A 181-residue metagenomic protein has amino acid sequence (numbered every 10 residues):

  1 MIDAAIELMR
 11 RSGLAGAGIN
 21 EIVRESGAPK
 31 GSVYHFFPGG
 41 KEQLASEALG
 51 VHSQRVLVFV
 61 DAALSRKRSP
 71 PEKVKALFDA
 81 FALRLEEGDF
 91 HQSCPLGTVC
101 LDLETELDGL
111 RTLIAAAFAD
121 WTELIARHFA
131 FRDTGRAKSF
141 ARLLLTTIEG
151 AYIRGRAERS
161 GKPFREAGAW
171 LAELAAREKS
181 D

Functional and structural regions predicted by a protein language model:
M1-A5, I22, A48-V56, I125: Generic hydrophobic, amphipathic alpha-helix propensity
M1-M9, F81, I148: Short hydrophobic clusters on alpha-helical segments that form packing/core surfaces in small helical domains
A4-A5, S26, A141, A151: Small-residue (primarily alanine) positions within well-ordered alpha-helices, especially packing/interaction faces
L8-E47: Helix-turn-helix
Q54-L57, E72, A76, F90 (+3 more regions): Amphipathic alpha-helical packing segments from all-alpha helical-bundle domains
V60-Q92, A141-L144: Hydrophobic alpha-helical connector segments
R84-E87, L101, T105, R127 (+2 more regions): Amphipathic C-terminal alpha-helical segment
